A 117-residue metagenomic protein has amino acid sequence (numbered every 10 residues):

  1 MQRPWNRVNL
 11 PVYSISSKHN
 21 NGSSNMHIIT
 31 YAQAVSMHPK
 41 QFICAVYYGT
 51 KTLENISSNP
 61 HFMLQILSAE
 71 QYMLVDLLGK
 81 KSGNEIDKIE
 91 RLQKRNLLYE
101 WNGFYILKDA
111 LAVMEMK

Functional and structural regions predicted by a protein language model:
M1-K117: Active-site-proximal mixed secondary-structure blocks
